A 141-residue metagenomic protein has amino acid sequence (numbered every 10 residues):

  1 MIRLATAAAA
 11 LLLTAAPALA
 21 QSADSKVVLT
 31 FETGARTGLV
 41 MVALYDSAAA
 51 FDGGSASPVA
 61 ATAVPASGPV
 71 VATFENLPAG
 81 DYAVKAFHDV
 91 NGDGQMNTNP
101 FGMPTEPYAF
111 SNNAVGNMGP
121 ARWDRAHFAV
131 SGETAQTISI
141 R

Functional and structural regions predicted by a protein language model:
A16-S22: Sec/Tat signal peptide C-region and signal peptidase I cleavage site
S25-G34, V42: A short, amphipathic beta-strand motif
M41-Y45, K85: Beta-strand signatures of extracellular beta-sandwich domains
A66, P78-A79: Surface-exposed loops/turns
V70-N76: Exposed aromatic-hydrophobic patches
G80-A86: A short tyrosine-centered beta-strand micro-motif
D89-T98: Acidic, glycine-anchored loop motifs typical of Ca2+
E106-R141: Extracellular beta-sheet/turn segments enriched in Thr/Pro/Gly and aliphatic residues
